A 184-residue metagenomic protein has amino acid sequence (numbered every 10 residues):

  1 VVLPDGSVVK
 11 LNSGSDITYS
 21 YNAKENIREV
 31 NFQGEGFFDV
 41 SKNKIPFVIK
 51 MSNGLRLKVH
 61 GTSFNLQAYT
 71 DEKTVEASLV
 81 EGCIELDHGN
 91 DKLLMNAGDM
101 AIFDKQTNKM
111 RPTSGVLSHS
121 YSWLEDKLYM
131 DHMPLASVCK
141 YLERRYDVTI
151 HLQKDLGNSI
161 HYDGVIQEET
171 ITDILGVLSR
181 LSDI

Functional and structural regions predicted by a protein language model:
V1-I184: A residue-level detector for the "anchor" residue at the start of short, highly conserved motifs
